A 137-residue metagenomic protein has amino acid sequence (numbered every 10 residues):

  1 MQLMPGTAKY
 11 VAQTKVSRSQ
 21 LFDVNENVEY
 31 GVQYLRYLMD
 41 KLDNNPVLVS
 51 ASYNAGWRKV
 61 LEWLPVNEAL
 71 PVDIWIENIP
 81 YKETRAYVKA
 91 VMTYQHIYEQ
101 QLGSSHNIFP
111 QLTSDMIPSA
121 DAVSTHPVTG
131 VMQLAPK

Functional and structural regions predicted by a protein language model:
M1-T14, E26-R36, V91: Substrate-binding/active-site groove segments that recognize and process beta-1,4-linked N-acetyl-hexosamine
M4, N27, N45-L48, S52 (+1 more regions): Generic hydrophobic secondary-structure packing signal
G6-K9, G56-K59, I117: Solvent-exposed loop/turn segments at secondary-structure junctions within structured extracellular/periplasmic domains
K9-Q13, S19, D40-L42, V47-S50 (+1 more regions): Extended hydrophobic-aromatic, low-complexity segments
T14-V24, M39, D43, I74-Y81: Second-shell loop/turn segments in exported
V49-S104: Catalytic and substrate-binding regions of cell-wall glycan-acting enzymes that process beta-1,4-linked
N78, A86, Q95-K137: Gram-negative outer-membrane assembly/targeting C-terminal domains
